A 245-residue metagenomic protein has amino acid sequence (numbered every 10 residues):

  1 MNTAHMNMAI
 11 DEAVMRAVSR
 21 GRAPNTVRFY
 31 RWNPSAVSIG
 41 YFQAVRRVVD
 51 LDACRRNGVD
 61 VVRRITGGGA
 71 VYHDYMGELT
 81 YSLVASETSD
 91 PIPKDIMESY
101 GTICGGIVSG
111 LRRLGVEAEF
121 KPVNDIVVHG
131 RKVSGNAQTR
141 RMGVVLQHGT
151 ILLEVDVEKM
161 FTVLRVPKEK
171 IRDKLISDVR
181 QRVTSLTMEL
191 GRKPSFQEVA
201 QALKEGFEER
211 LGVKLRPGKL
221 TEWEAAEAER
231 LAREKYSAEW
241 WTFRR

Functional and structural regions predicted by a protein language model:
M1-D52, R56, R64, S177-R245: Active-site loop/lid in soluble adenylation, ligation, and acyl-transfer enzymes
L51, N57, A70-E209, A228-R245: Catalytic beta-strand/loop module used to bind and position nucleotide/cofactor moieties in cofactor-attachment
V61-T66, A70: SsDNA-processing nucleotidyl-transfer enzymes
